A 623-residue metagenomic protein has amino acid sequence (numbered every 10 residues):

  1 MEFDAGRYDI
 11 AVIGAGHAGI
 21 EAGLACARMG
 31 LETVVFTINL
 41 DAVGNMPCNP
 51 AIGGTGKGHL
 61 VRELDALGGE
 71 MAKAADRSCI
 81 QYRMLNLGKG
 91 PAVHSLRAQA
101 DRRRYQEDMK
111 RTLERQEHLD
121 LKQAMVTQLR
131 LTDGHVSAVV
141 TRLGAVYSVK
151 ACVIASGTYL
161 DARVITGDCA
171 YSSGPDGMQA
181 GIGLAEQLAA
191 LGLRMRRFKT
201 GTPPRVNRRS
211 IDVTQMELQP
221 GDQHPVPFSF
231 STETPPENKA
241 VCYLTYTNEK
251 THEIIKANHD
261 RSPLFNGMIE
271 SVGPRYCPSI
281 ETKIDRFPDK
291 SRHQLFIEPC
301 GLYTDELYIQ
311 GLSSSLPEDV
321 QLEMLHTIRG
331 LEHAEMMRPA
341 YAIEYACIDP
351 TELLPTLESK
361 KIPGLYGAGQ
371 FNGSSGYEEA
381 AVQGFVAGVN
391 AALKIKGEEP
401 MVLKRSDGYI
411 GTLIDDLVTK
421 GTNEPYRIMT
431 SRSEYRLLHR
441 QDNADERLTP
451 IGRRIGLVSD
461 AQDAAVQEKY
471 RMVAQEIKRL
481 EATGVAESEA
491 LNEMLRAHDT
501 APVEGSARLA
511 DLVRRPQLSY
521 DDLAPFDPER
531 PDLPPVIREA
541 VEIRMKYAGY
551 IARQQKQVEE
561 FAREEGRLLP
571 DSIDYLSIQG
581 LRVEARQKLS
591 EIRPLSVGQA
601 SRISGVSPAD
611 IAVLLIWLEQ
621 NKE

Functional and structural regions predicted by a protein language model:
D4-A18: Beta1/beta-strand and adjacent pyrophosphate-binding region of the FAD-binding site in flavoprotein oxidoreductases
G6-R7, L24-R130, L143, A155-S172 (+4 more regions): Conserved N-terminal/central alpha/beta ligand/cofactor-binding core
N39, E186-L322, T419-S506, D511-P516: An anion/pyrophosphate-binding glycine-rich loop and adjacent beta-alpha core in soluble alpha-beta enzymes
R142-A151: Core beta-strand elements of the Rossmann-like FAD/NAD(P) dinucleotide-binding domain in flavoenzyme oxidoreductases
A151, S156-L160, L316, R329: Glycine-/small-residue-rich beta->alpha transition segments that form the dinucleotide
Y308-S374, V402-D415, P534-K588, R593: A glycine-rich dinucleotide-binding beta-alpha-beta segment and adjacent secondary-structure elements that constitute
A380-M401: Internal hydrophobic alpha-helix adjacent to the cofactor/substrate pocket in enzyme cavities
R432, A444, T449-D610, I616-E623: Extended, charge-enriched "interface" segments that sit outside catalytic cores
